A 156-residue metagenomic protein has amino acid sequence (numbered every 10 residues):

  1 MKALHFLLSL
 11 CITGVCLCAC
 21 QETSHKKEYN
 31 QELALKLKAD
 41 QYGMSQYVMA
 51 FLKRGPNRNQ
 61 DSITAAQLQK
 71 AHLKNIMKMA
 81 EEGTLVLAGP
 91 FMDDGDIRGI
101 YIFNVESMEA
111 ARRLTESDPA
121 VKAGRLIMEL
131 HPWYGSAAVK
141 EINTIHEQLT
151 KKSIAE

Functional and structural regions predicted by a protein language model:
M1-K26: Bacterial Sec-dependent N-terminal signal peptides
Q21-E156: Conserved, structured core segments of small domains
